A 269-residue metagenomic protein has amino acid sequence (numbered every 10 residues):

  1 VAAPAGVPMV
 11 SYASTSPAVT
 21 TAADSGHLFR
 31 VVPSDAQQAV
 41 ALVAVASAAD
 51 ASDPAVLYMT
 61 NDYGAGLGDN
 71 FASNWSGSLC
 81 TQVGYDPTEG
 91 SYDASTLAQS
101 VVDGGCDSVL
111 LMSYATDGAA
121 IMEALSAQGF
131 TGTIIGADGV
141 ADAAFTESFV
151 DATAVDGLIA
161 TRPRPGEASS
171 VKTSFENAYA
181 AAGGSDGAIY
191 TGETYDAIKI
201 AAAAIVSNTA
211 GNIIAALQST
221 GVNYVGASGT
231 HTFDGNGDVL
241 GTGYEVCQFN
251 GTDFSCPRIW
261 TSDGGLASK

Functional and structural regions predicted by a protein language model:
V1-K269: Extracytosolic ligand-binding ectodomains
